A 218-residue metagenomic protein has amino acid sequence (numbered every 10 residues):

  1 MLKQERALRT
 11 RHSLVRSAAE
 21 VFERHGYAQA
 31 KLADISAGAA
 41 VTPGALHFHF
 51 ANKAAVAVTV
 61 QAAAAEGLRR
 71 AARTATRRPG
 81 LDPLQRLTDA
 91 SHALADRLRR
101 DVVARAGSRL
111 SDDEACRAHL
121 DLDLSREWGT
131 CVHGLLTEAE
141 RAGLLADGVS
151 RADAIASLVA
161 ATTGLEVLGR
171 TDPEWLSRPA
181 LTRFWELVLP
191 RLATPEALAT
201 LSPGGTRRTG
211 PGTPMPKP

Functional and structural regions predicted by a protein language model:
M1-H25, Q29-G38, A54-V58, A63 (+1 more regions): Basic, helix-initiating cap at the start of DNA-binding domains
S13, Q85-A93, D153-A160, P179-R183 (+1 more regions): Amphipathic alpha-helical interaction segments
S17, V21, A161-L168: Amphipathic alpha-helical interface segments
A39-F50: Short hydrophobic/aromatic patch on the recognition helix
T59, R73-R100, A104, R151 (+1 more regions): Hydrophobic alpha-helical connector segments
D82-R86, L120-E127, R141-S157, W175-P179: All-alpha amphipathic helical-bundle segments outside canonical DNA-binding/catalytic cores that form hydrophobic
D89-L145, V167: Short secondary-structure transition hinges
R126-A142, T171-P218: C-terminal peripheral helix-coil segments that are non-catalytic and often amphipathic
